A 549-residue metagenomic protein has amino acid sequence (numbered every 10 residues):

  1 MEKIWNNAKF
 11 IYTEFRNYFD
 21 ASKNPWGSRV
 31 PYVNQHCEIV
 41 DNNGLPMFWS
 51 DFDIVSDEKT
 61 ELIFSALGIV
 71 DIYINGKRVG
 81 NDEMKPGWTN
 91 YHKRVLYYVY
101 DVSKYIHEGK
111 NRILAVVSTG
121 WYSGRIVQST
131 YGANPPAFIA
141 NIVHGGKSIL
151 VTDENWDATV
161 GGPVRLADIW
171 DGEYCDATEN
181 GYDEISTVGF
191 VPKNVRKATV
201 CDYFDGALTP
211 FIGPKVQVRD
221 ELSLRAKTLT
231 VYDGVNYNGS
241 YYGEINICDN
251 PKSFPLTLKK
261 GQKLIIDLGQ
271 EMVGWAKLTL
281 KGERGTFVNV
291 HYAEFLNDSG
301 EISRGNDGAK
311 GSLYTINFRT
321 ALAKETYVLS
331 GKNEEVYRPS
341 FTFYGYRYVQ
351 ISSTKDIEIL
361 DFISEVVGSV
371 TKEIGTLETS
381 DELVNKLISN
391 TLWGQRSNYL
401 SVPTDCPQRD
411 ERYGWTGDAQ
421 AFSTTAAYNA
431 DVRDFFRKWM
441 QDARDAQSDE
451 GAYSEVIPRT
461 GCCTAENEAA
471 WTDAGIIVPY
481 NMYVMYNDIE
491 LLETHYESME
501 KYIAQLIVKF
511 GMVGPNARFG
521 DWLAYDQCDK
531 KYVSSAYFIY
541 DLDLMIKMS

Functional and structural regions predicted by a protein language model:
M1-R409, G417-D418, D434-R437, Y453-G461 (+2 more regions): Extracellular/oxidizing-compartment recognition motifs
I113, D176-I185, D410-E411, T416 (+5 more regions): C-terminal capping/lid segments that line or modulate ligand- or cofactor-binding pockets
G305, L322-E325, L400-C406, E450-G475 (+1 more regions): The feature captures the catalytic groove of carbohydrate-active enzymes
S353-T354, A421-V432, A474-L491, Y537-S549: Well-ordered alpha-helical scaffold segments within catalytic/enzyme domains
L387, V432-A443, I489-L506: Extended, well-ordered alpha-helical scaffold segments
L392, R396-L400, Q441-R444, Y480 (+1 more regions): Amphipathic, well-packed alpha-helical segments that form the structural scaffold of globular domains
Q420-Y453: N-terminal hydrophobic signal/anchor transmembrane helix of membrane proteins
